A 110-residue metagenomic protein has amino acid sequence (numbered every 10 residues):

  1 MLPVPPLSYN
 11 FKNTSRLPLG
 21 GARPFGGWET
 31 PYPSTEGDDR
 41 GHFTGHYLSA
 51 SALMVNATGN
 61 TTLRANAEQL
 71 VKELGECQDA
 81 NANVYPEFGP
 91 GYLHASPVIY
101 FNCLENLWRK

Functional and structural regions predicted by a protein language model:
M1-F43, N60-Y92: Low-complexity, Ser/Thr/Pro/Gly-enriched N-terminal "stalk/linker" regions
G45-T61, I99-K110: Well-ordered alpha-helical scaffold segments within catalytic/enzyme domains
D79-V84, G91-K110: Aromatic-lined, polymer-binding surfaces characteristic of secreted/periplasmic polysaccharide-degrading enzymes
